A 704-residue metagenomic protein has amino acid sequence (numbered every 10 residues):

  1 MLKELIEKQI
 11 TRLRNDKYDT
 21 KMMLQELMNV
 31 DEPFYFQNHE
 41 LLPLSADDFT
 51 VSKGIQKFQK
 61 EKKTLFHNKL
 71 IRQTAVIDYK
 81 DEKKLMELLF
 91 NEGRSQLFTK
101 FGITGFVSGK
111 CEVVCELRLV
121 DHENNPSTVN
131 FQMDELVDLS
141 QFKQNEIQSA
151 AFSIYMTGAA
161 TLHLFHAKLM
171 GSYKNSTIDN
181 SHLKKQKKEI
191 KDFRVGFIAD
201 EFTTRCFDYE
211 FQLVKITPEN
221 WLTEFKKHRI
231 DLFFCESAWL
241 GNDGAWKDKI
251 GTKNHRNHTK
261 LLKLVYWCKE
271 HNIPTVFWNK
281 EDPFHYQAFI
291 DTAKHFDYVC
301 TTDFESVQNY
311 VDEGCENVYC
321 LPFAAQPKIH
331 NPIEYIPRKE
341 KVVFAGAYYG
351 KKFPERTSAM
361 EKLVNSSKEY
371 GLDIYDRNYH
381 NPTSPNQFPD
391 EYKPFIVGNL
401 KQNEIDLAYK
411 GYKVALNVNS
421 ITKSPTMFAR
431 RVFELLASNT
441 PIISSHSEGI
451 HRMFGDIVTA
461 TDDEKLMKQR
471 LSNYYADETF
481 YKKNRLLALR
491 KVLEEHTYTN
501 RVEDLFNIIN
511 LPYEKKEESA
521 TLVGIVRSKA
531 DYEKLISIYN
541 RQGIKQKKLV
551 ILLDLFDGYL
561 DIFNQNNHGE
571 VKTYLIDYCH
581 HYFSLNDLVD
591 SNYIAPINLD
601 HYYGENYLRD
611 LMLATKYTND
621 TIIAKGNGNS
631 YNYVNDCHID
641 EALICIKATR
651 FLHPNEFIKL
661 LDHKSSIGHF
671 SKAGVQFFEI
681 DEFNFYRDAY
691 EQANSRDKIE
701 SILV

Functional and structural regions predicted by a protein language model:
L2-H182: Extracellular and organelle-lumenal recognition/adhesion modules and their flexible linkers in secreted
N180-H228, S237-K247, T252-K260, T302-V307 (+2 more regions): Nucleotide-sugar donor-binding catalytic core of glycosyltransferases
Y409, L486-L487, I639, K647-V704: C-terminal catalytic/acceptor-binding lobe
T479-N507: A charged, aromatic-enriched C-terminal amphipathic alpha-helix characteristic of glycosyltransferases across folds
Y498-S519, A614: C-terminal alpha-helical cap of glycosyltransferases
S537-K547, Q565-N567: Short, acidic, metal-binding catalytic loop of nucleotide-sugar glycosyltransferases
L588-G604: Short beta-strand-to-loop acidic/aromatic patch adjacent to the donor-nucleotide binding site
Y602, N606-Y631: Conserved donor NDP-sugar-binding/catalytic core segment of glycosyltransferases
